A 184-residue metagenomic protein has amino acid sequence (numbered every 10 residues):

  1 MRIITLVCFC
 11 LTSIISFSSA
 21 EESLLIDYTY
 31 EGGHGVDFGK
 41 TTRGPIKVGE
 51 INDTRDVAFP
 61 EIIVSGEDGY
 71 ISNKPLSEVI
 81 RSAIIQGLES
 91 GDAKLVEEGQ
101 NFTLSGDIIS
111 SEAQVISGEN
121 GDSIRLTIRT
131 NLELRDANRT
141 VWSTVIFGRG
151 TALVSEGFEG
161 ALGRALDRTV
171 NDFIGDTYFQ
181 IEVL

Functional and structural regions predicted by a protein language model:
T5-I14: Bacterial N-terminal signal peptides
F17-E78, F179-L184: A structural "domain/chain start" motif
E21-H34, G91-W142, T151-E156: Surface-exposed short loop/turn segments
E61-P75, R135, R139-V183: Short secondary-structure boundary motifs at beta->alpha junctions and helix caps
S65-G99, G106: Mid-chain, structured segments of secreted extracytoplasmic proteins
I80-Q86, S105-G118, E156-Y178: Short flexible/disordered coil segments
G91-V96, Y178-L184: Surface-exposed helix-capping loop/turn segments at secondary-structure junctions
